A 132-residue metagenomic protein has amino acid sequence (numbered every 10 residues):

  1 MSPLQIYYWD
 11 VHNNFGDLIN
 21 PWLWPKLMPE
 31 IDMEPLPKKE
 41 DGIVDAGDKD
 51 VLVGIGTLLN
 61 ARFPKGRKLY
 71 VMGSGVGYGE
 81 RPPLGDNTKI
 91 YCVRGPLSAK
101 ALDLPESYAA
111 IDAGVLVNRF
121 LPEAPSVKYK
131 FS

Functional and structural regions predicted by a protein language model:
M1-S132: Aromatic- and Gly/Pro-rich donor/ligand-binding loops that form nucleotide- or phosphate-bearing donor binding pockets
